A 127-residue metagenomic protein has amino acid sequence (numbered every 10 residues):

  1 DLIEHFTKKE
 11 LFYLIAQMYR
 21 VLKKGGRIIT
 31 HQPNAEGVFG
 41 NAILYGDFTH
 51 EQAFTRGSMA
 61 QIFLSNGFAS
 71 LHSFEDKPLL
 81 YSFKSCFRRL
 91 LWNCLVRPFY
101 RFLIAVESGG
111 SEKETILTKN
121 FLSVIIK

Functional and structural regions predicted by a protein language model:
D1-G40, T55-F63, S123-K127: Conserved SAM-binding loop
D1-L2, I43, N93-P98: N-terminal start-of-chain detector that recognizes signal peptides and the immediate post-cleavage beginning
H5, H50, F74-E75: Short N-terminal micro-motifs specific to bacterial/archaeal maturation and metal-cluster initiation sites
L14-M18, P33-G40, L64-S70, S82-R89 (+1 more regions): Low-complexity, flexible helical/coil segments
I29, H72-K127: A C-terminal cap/extension of S-adenosyl-L-methionine-dependent methyltransferases that defines the acceptor-substrate
L44-T49: Short glycine-enriched, charge-decorated loop/helix-capping segments at active-site entrances that position
H50-E51, F121: Glycine/small-residue-rich pyrophosphate-binding loop that anchors the diphosphate of NDP-sugar donors
G57-D76, R101: A SAM-dependent methyltransferase catalytic signature shared across enzymes that methylate proteins
